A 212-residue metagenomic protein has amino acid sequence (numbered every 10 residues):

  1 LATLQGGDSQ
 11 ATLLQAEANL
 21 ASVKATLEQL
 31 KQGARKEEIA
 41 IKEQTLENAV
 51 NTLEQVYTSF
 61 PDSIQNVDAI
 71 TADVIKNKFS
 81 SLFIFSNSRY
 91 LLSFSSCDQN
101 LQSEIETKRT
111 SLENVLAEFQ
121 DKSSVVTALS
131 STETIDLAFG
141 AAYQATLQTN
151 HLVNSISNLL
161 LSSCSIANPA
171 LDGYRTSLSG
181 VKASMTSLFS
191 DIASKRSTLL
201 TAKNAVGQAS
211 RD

Functional and structural regions predicted by a protein language model:
A2-D212: Long, charged alpha-helical "stalk" segments
